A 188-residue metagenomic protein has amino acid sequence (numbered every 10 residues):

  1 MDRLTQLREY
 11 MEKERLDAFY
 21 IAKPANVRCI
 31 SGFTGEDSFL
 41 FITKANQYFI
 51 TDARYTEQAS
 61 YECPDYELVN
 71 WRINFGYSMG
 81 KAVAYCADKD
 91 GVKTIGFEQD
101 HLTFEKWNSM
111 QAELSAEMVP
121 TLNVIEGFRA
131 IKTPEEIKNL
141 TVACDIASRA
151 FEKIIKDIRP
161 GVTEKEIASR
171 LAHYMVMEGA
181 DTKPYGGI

Functional and structural regions predicted by a protein language model:
M1-Y85, D145-I146: N-terminal accessory/capping or targeting/presequence segment of soluble
L4, A45, S78-K183: Flexible, acidic/His-enriched mid-domain "rim/lid" segments that flank
A18, N70, D181-I188: Short, basic/aromatic beta-hairpin or loop at an interaction surface
P24, D100, I188: Active-site beta-loop-alpha junctions enriched in small/polar residues
S31-T34, P160, Y185-G186: Short glycine-rich loop/turn motifs that provide flexible caps or phosphate-binding loops at active sites
